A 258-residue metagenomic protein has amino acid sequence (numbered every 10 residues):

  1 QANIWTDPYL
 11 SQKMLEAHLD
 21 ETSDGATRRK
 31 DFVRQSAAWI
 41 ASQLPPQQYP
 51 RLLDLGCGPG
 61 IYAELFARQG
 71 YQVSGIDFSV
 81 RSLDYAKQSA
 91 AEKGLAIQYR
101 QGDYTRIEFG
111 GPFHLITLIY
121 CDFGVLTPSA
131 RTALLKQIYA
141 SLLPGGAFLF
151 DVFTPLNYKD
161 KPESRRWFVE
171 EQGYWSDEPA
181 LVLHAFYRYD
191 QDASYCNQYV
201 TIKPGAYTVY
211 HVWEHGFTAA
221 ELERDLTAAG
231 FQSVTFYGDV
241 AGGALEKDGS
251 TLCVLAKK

Functional and structural regions predicted by a protein language model:
Q1-Q47: Conserved class I S-adenosyl-L-methionine
P59-Q69: Conserved SAM-binding loop of SAM-dependent methyltransferases across substrates and taxa, primarily the Class I
S79-R81: Conserved SAM/SAH-binding beta-strand->alpha-helix loop
E92-R106: Conserved SAM-binding strand-loop segment of SAM-dependent methyltransferases
E108-L115: A short acidic, Gly/Pro-enriched loop at the edge of an enzyme's catalytic core that lines a small-molecule cofactor
T132-P144: A short glycine-rich, Lys/Arg-flanked "PGG" loop and its adjoining helix->strand segment in the class I
G145-V152: Conserved beta-strand signature within the Rossmann-like core of class I S-adenosyl-L-methionine
V152-E221: SAM-dependent methyltransferase
